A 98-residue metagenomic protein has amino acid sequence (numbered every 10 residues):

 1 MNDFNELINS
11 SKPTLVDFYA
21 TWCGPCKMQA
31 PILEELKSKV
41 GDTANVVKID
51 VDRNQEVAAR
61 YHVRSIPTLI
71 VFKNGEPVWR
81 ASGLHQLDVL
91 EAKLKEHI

Functional and structural regions predicted by a protein language model:
M1-P13, Q55: A short beta-strand-turn-helix
S11-K12, Y19-W22, S65: Short pre-active-site segment immediately N-terminal to redox-active cysteine/selenocysteine motifs in thiol-based
L15-V16, V46, L69: Hydrophobic beta-strand anchors of alpha/beta hydrolase catalytic cores
K27-V40: Typically the conserved alpha-helix immediately C-terminal to a functionally engaged Cys/Sec in thioredoxin-like
V51-V57: Structural microenvironment flanking redox-active thiols in thiol-disulfide oxidoreductases
R60-Y61, L87: Chalcogenol-based redox active-site neighborhoods
H62-I70: Structural micro-motif
K73-I98: Non-catalytic, surface beta->alpha helical segment in thiol-disulfide oxidoreductase systems
